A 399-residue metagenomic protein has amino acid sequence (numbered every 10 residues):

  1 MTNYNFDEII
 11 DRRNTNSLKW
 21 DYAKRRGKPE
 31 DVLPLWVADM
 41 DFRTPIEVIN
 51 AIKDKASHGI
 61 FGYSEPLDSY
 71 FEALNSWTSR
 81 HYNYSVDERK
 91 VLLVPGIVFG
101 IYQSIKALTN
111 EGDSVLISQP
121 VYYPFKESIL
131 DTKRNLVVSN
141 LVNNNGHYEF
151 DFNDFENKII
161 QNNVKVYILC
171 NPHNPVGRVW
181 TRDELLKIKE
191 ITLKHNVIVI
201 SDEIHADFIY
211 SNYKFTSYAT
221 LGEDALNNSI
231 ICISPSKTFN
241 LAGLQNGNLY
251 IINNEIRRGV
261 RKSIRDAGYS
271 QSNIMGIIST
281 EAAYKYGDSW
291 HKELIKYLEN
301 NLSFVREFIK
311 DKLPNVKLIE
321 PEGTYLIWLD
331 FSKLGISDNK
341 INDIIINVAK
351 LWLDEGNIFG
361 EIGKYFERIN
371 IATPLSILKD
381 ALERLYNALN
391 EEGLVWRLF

Functional and structural regions predicted by a protein language model:
T2-G96, Q103, Y284-K285, E392 (+1 more regions): N-terminal small-domain helix-loop-helix segment of the aminotransferase-like
L35, I52, L74, V91 (+13 more regions): Generic structural signal for small/hydrophobic residues in well-ordered secondary structure, especially within
N50, D54, E223-E299, E307-D311 (+1 more regions): Conserved core segment of the aminotransferase class I/II
K53, E156-I159, K189, L193 (+3 more regions): A structural alpha-helix within SAM-dependent methyltransferase catalytic domains
F61-E190, D207-F208, F215-T220, D224 (+1 more regions): Conserved core of the PLP fold type I
E281, Y297-R306, L318-F331, G363: Conserved glycine-rich beta-strand-loop-beta hairpin in the small C-terminal domain of fold type I
S337-K340, I344-L353, F359-F399: PLP-dependent enzyme catalytic core of the Aspartate aminotransferase-like
